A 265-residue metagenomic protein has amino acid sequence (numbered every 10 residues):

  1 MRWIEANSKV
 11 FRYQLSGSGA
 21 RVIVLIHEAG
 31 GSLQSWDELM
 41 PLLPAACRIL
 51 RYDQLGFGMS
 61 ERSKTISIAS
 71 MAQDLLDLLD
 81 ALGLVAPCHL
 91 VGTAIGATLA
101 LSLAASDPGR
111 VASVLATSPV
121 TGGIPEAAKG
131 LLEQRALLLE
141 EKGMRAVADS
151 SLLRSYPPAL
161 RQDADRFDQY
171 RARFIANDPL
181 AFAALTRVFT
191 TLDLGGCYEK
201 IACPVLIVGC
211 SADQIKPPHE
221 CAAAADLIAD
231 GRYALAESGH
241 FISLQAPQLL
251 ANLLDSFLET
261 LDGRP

Functional and structural regions predicted by a protein language model:
K9-E61: Conserved HGGG/HGGXW glycine-rich cap/lid loop of the alpha/beta-hydrolase fold
S70-P87: Conserved acidic catalytic loop of the alpha/beta-hydrolase fold
L101-S106, V111-E141: Flexible "cap/lid" loop of the alpha/beta hydrolase fold
I124-G130, K142-E199: Conserved alpha/beta-hydrolase catalytic His-Asp/Glu region
I201, I207-G209: Short beta-strand/loop motif that positions the catalytic acidic residue of the alpha/beta-hydrolase fold
S211-K216: Acidic catalytic loop of the alpha/beta-hydrolase fold
P218-F241: Catalytic histidine neighborhood in serine/cysteine hydrolases with alpha/beta-hydrolase-type architecture
S238-A251: Catalytic histidine-centered segment of alpha/beta-hydrolase-like enzymes
